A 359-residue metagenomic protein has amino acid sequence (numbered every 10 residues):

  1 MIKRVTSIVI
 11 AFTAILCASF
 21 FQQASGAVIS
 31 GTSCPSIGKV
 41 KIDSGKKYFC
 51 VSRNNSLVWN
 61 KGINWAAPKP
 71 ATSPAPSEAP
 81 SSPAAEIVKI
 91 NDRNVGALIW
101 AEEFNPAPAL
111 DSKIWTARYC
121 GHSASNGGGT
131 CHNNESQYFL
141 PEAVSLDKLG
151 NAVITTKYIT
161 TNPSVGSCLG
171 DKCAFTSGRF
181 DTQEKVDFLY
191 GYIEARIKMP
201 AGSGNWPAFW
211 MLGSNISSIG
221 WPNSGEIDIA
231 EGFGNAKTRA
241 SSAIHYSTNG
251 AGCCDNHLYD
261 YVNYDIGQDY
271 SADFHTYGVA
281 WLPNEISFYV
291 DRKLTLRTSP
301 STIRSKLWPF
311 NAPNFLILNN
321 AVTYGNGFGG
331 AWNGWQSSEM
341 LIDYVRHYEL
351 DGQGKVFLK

Functional and structural regions predicted by a protein language model:
M1-I10: Bacterial N-terminal signal peptides that target proteins for export
I8, F20, P74, E78 (+1 more regions): Compositionally biased regions
F12-A14: Core hydrophobic alpha-helical transmembrane segments of single-pass membrane proteins
L16-Q23: C-terminal segment of classical bacterial N-terminal signal peptides
S25-E78: Tryptophan-rich substrate-binding surfaces of secreted polymer-degrading and adhesive proteins
A79-K359: GH16 jelly-roll
